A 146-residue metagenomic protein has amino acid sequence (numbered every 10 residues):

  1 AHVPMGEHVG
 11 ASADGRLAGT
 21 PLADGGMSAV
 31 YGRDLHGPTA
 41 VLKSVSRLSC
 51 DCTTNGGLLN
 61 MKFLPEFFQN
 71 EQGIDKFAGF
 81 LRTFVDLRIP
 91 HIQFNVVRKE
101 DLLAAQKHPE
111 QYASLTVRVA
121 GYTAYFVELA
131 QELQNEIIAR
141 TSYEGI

Functional and structural regions predicted by a protein language model:
A1-I146: Acidic, glycine-enriched catalytic cores built around paired aspartates
